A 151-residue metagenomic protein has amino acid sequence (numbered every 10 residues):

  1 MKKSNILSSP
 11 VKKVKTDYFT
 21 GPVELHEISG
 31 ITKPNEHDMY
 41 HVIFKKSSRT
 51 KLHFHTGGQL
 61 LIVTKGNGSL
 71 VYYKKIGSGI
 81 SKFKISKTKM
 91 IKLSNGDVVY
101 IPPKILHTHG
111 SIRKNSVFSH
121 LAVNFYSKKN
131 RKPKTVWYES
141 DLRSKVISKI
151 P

Functional and structural regions predicted by a protein language model:
M1-H37, K51, K84, M90 (+1 more regions): A short, N-terminal "cap"/entry segment at the start of jelly-roll beta-barrel domains of the cupin/DSBH fold
L25-E27, M39-I43, L60, M90-K92 (+2 more regions): Conserved hydrophobic/aromatic beta-strand scaffold that supports enzyme active sites
D38-H55, L60, I76: Conserved short histidine dyad/triad with adjacent acidic residue
R49-K51, S69, N95-V99, P103-H109: Histidine-centered metal-chelating micro-motifs
T56-S69, Y73-I80: Glycine- and acidic-residue-biased ligand/ion/polar-headgroup-sensing regions
L60, Y100, N115-T135: A short hydrophobic beta-strand segment most commonly corresponding to one strand of the jelly-roll/cupin
Y73-K75, I112, V123: Surface loops and adjacent helix of pleckstrin homology
K75-K104: Short acidic-glycine-tyrosine-enriched beta hairpin
